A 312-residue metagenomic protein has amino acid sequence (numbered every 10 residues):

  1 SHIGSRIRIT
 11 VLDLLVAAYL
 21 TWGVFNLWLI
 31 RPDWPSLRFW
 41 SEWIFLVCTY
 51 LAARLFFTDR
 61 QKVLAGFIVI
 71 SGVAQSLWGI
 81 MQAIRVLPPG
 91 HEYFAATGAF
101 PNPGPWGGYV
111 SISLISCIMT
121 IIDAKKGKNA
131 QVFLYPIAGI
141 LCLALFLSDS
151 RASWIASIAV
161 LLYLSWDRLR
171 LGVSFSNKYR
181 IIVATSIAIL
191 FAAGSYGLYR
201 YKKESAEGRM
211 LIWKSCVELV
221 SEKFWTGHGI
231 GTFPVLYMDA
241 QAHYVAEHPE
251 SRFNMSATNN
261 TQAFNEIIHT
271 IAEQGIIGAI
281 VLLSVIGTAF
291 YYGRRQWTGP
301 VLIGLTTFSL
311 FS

Functional and structural regions predicted by a protein language model:
S1-V24, S41, F45: Hydrophobic alpha-helical transmembrane segments in multi-pass integral membrane proteins
I7, I70-W78, T232-M238: Alpha-helical transmembrane segments of integral membrane proteins, especially early/N-terminal helices
L12, C216, T261-F264: Membrane-interface coil-to-helix junctions
L20-L27, R38-F56, Q61-F94, G98-Y199 (+1 more regions): Alpha-helical transmembrane segments of multi-pass inner-membrane proteins
G90-F94, I230-E273: Interfacial juxtamembrane loops and adjacent helix segments that form the catalytic/substrate-binding surfaces
A95-A99, S157-L161, A184-F224, M238 (+1 more regions): Flexible juxtamembrane loops connecting transmembrane helices in multi-pass membrane enzymes that build or modify
